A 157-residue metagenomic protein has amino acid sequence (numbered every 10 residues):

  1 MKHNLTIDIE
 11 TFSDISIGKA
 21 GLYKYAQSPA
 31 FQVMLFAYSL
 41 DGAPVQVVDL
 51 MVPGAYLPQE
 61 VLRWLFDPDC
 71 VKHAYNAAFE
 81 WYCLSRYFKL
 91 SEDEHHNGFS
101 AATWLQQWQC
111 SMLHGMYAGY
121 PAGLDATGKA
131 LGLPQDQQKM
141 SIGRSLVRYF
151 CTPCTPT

Functional and structural regions predicted by a protein language model:
M1-F31: Entry/capping segment at the start of metal-dependent catalytic domains with acidic active-site entry clusters
F31-V33, Y38, G42-E60, W64-T157: Active-site-proximal helix-loop-helix substrate-binding element of RNase H-like nuclease domains
